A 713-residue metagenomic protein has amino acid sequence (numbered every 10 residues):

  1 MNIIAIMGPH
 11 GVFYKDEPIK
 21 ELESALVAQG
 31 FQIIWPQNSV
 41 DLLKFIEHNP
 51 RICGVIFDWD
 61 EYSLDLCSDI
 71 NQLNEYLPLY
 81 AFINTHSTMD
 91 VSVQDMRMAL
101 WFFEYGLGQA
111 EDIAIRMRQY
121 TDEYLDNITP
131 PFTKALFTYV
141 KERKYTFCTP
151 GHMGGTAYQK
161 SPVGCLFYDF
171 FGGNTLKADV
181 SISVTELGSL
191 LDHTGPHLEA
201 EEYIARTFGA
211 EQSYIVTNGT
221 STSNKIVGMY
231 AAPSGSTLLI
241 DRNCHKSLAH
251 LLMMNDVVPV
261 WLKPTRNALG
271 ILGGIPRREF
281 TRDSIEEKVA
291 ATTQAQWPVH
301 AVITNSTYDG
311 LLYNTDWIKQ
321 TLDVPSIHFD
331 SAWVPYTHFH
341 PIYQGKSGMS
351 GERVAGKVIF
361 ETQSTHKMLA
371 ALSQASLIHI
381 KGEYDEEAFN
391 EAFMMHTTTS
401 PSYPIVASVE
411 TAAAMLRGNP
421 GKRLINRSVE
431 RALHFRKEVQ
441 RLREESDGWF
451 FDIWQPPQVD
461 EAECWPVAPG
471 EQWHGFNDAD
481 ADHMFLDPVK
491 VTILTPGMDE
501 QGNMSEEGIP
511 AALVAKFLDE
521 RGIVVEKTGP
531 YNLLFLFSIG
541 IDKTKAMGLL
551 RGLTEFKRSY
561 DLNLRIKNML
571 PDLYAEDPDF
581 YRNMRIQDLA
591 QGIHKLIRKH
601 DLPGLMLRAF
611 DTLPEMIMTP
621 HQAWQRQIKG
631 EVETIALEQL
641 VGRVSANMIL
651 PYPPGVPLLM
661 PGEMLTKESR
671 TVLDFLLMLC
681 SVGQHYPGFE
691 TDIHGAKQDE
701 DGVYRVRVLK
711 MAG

Functional and structural regions predicted by a protein language model:
M1-I3: Extreme N-terminal starter segment of soluble prokaryotic enzymes
M7-G11: Conserved acidic carboxylate
F13-G30, S39-I56, I70-Q72, Y76-L77 (+5 more regions): Non-catalytic terminal extensions of PLP-dependent enzymes
P36-F45, D58, S68, Y76 (+1 more regions): Conserved PLP-enzyme active-site core in the AAT-like
E61: Receiver (REC) domain active-site loop signature in two-component systems and cognate sites in sensor histidine kinases
V163-M254, V260: Long, structured ligand/cofactor-binding scaffold of large enzymes
